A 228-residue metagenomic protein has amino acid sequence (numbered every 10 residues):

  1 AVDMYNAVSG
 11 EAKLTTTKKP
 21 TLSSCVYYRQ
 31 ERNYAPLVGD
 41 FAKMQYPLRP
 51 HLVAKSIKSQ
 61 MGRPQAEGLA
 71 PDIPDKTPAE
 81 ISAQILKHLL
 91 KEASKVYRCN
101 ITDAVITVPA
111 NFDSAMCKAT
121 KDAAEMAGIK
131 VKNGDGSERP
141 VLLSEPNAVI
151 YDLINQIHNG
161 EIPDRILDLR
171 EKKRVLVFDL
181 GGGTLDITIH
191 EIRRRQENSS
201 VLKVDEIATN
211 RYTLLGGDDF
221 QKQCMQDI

Functional and structural regions predicted by a protein language model:
A1-L14, I157-E206: Gly/Thr-rich phosphate-binding beta-strand-loop-beta motif of the actin/hexokinase/Hsp70
Y5-N133, F220-I228: Phosphate-binding loop and its immediate beta->loop->alpha context in nucleotide/phosphate-handling enzymes
T21-C25, T188-I228: Phosphate-binding glycine-rich/basic clefts of nucleotide- and phosphate-handling proteins, predominantly
C25-V26, V141-G160, Q221-D227: Glycine-rich phosphate-binding/hydrolytic loop that grips phosphoryl groups
P47, A110, F178, N210-D219: Hydrophobic alpha-helical scaffolding
A83-Y97, I150-R165: Phosphate/ATP-binding catalytic cores across multiple sugar-kinase/actin-like superfamilies, primarily ASKHA
D103-P109, V141-L143, V175-F178, E206-N210: Extended hydrophobic secondary-structure segments that form protein cores and membrane-embedded regions
G128-A148: Conserved phosphate-binding/catalytic loops in two-lobed NTP-binding clefts
